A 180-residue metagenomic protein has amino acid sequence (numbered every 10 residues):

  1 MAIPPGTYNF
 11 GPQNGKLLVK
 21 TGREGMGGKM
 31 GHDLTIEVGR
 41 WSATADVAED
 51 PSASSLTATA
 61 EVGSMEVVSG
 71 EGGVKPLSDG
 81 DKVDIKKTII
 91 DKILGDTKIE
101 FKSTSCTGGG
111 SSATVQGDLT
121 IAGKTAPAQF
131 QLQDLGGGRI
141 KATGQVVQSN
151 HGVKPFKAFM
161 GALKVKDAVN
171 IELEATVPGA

Functional and structural regions predicted by a protein language model:
M1-A180: Low-complexity, acidic/polar, glycine-enriched regions of mature
